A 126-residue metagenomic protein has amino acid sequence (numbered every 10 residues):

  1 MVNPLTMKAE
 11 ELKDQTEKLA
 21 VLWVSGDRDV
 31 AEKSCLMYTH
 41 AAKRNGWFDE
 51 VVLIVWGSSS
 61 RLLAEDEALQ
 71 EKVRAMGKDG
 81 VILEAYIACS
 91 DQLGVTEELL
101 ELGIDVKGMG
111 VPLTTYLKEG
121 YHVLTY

Functional and structural regions predicted by a protein language model:
V2-L12: Acidic, glycine/proline-rich low-complexity segments that act as flexible tails and inter-domain linkers
Q15, A20-C35, S58-A64: Short, glycine-rich nucleotide/cofactor-binding loops
A31-N45: Histidine-anchored nucleotide/phosphate-binding helix
T39, E50-W56, L83-C89: Short internal beta-strands
V55-S59, E97-L99: Short, basic, glycine/proline-bearing loop/turn elements
E67-T96: A glycine-rich helix N-cap at a beta->alpha junction
R74-M76, L100-T114, Y121-H122: A short aromatic-anchored loop/beta-hairpin motif
L124-Y126: Aromatic- and Gly/Pro-rich donor/ligand-binding loops that form nucleotide- or phosphate-bearing donor binding pockets
